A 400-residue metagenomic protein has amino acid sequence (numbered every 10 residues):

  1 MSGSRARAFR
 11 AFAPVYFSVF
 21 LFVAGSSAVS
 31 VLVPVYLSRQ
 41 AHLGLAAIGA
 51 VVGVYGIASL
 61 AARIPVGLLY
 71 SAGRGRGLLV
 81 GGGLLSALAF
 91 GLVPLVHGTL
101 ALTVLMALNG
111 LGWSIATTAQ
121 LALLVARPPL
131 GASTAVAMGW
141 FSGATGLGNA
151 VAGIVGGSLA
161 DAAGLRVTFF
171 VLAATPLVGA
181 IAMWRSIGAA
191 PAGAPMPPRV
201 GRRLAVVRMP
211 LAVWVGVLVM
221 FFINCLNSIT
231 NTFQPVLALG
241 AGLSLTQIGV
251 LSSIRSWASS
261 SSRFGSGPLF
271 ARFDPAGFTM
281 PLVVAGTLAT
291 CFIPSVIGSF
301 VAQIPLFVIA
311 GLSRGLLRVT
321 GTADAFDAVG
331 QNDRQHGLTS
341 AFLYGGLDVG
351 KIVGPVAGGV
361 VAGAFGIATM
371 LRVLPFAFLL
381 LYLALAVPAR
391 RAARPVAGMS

Functional and structural regions predicted by a protein language model:
M1-F9, G188-G216, S400: Juxtamembrane intracellular "pre-TM" segments in multi-pass secondary transporters
F9-V52, G56, W214-G216, N224-L237 (+1 more regions): Helix-loop boundary and gating motifs at the non-cytosolic
G56-I64, N149-A150, S256-S260, F264 (+1 more regions): Residue-level signature of mid-helix packing/kink "hotspots" within the transmembrane helices of 12-pass Major
A62-R74, A160, S262-D274: Helix-to-loop junctions at the C-terminal end of transmembrane segments in multipass secondary transporters
G77-G91, A173, G277-F292: Structural signature of the two symmetry-related core transmembrane helices
N109-A144: Cytoplasmic helix-loop-helix junction between adjacent transmembrane helices in 12-TM secondary transporters
I115-P129, L316-Q331: Intracellular juxtamembrane helix-capping segments at the cytosolic ends of symmetry-related transmembrane helices
A174-A194, A384-A389: C-terminal membrane-cytosol helix-exit motif in multi-pass small-molecule transporters
